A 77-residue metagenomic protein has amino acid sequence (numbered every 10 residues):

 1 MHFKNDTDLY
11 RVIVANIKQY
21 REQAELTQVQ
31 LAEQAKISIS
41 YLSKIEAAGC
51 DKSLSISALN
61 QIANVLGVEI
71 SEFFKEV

Functional and structural regions predicted by a protein language model:
M1-Q23: A short, Lys/Arg-rich alpha-helix, primarily the initiator
I17, Q28, I39, I56-L59: Helix-turn-helix DNA-binding elements, focusing on the entry/boundary residues of the two helices that contact DNA
E22, E33, N64: Alpha-helical residues within the helix-turn-helix
E25-I45: Short alpha-helical DNA-recognition segment
G49-N64: Short, basic-rich loop-to-helix N-cap that marks the start of a DNA-contacting helix
G67-V77: Short C-terminal boundary/hinge segments that cap the last helix of small helical domains
